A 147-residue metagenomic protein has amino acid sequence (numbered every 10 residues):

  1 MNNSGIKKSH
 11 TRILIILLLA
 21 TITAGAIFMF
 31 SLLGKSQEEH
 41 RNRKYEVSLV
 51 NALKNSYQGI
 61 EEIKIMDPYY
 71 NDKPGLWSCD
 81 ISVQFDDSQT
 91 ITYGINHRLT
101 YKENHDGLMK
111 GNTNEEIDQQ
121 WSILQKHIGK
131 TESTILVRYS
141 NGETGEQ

Functional and structural regions predicted by a protein language model:
N2-F30: N-terminal Sec-pathway targeting helices
R12-L17, N51, D106-G107, S122 (+1 more regions): Intrinsic-disorder/low-complexity peptide segments enriched for small residues
I16-T21, Y101, K110, K126: Generic detector of low-complexity/intrinsically disordered segments and short hydrophobic N-terminal stretches
A24-D87: N-terminal export/targeting and maturation segments
M66, N96, R138-S140: A structural detector for beta-sheet-dominated domains
D86-S88, R98, S140-T144: Generic structural motif
Q89-N112: A short, surface-exposed beta-strand/turn
N114-Q147: C-terminal partner/receptor-binding element of secreted or periplasmic proteins
